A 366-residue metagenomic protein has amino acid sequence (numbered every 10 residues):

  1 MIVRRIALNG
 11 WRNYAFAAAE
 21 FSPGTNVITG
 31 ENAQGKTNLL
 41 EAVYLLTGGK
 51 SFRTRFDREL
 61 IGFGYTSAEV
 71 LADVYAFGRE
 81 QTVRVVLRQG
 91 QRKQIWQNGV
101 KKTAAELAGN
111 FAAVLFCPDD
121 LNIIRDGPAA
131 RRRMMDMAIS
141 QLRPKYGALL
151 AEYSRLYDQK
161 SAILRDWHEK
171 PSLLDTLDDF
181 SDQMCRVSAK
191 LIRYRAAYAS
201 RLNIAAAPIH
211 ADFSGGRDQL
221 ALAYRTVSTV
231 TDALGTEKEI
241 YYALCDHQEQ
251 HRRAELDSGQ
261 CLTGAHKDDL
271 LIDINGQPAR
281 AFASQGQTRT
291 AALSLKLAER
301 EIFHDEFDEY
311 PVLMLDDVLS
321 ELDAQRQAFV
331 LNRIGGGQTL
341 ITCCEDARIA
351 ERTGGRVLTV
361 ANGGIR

Functional and structural regions predicted by a protein language model:
M1-E31, P171-V312, E321-Q325, F329-N332 (+3 more regions): Conserved NTPase motor "head" modules and their coupling/switch loops across ABC/AAA+ ATPases, GTPases, and GHKL ATPases
K36: Conserved lysine of the Walker
L45-A130, D136-Y146, N203-A211, I240 (+1 more regions): Nucleotide-state sensing region of NTPase/ATPase domains
A72, Q338-E345: Structural recognition of the conserved hydrophobic beta-strand(s) that form the central parallel beta-sheet of P-loop
N122-I123, A129-D178, D182-C185: Long, charged N-terminal accessory/stalk domains
M137, A347-V360: Short regulatory helix/loop adjacent to the ATP-binding pocket of P-loop NTPases
D316-V318: Walker B catalytic acidic pair
